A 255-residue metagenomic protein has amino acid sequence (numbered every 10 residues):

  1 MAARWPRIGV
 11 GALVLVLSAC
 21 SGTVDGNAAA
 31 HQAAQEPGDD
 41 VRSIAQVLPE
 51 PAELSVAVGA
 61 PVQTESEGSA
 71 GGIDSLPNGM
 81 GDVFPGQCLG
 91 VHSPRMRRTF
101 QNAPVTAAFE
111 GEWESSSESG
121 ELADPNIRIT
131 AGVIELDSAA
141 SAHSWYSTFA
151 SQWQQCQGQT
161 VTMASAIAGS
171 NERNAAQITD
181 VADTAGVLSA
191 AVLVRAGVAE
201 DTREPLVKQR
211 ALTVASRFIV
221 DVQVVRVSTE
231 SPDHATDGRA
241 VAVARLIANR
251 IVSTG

Functional and structural regions predicted by a protein language model:
M1-V10: Bacterial N-terminal signal peptides that target proteins for export
V16-A19: C-terminal motif of bacterial Sec signal peptides marking the signal peptidase cleavage site
S21-V24: Bacterial signal peptide processing site
A29-E53: Post-signal peptide N-terminal segment of mature Sec-exported envelope proteins
D40, I44, E50, S141-W145 (+3 more regions): Stable alpha-helical elements in mature extracytoplasmic
Q63-K208, V243: A small/polar (G/S/T-enriched), proline-flanked helix-loop surface module common in exported/cell-envelope proteins
I129-G132, R217-V227: Short, well-ordered beta-strand elements
R226-G255: Surface-exposed amphipathic alpha-helical segments
